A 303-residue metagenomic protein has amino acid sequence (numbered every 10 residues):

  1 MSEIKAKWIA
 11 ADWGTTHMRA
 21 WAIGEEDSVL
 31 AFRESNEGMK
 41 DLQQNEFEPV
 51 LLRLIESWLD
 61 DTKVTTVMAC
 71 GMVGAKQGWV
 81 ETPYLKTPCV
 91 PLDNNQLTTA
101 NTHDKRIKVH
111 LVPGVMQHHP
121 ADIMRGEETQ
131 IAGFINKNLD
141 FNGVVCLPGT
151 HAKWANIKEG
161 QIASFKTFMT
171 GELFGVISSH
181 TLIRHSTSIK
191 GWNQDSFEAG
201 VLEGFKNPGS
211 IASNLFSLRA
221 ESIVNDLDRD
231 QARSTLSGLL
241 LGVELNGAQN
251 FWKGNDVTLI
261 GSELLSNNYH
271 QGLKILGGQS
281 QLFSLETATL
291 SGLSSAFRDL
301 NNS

Functional and structural regions predicted by a protein language model:
E3, W8-E46, F283: Short glycine-rich, Thr/Ser-proximal phosphate-binding strand/loop in the N-terminal lobe of ATP-dependent enzymes
W8-D12, T66-M68, G143-L147, T258-L259: Short glycine-aspartate micro-motif
H17, G254-G272: Glycine-rich phosphate-binding loops at beta-strand->alpha-helix junctions
V29-T65, G74-Q77, E81, I183-T187: N-terminal phosphate-binding loop and adjacent alpha-helix
K40-Q43, V115-P148, K153-N207: Glycine-rich phosphate-binding loop plus the immediately following alpha-helix
W58-M124, E159: Short beta-strand-loop/turn "lid" adjacent to the catalytic site in phosphate-handling enzymes
G204-G247: Adenine-nucleotide phosphate-binding core of ATP-dependent small-molecule kinases
L239, N246, Q281-S303: Glycine-rich phosphate-binding/hydrolytic loop that grips phosphoryl groups
